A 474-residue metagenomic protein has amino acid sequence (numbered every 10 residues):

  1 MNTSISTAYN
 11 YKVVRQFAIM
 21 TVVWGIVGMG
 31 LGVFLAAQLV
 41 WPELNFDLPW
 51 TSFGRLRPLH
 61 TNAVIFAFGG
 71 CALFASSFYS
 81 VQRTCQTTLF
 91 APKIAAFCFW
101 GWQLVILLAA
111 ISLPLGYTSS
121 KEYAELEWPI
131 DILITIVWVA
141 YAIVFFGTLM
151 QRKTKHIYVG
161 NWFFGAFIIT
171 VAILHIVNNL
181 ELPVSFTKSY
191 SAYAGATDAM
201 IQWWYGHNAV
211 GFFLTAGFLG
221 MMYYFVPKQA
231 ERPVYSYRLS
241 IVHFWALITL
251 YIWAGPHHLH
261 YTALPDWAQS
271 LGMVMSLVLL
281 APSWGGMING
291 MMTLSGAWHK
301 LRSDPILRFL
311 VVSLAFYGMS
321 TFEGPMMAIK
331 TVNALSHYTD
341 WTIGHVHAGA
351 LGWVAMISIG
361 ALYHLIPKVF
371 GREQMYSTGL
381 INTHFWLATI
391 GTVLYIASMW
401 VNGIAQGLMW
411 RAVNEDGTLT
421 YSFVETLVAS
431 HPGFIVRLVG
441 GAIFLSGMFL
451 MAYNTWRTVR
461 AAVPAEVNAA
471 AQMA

Functional and structural regions predicted by a protein language model:
N2-Q16: Cytosolic juxtamembrane amphipathic/interface segments immediately preceding and feeding into a transmembrane helix
R15-Y117, W128-L149, N161-F186, W203-Q229 (+6 more regions): Hydrophobic cores of alpha-helical transmembrane segments in multi-pass integral membrane proteins
D47, S119-E122, T262-P265, N333-H337: Membrane-interface helix termini and inter-helical loops of multi-pass transporters
S189-A194: Surface-exposed loop and adjacent secondary-structure segments within mature catalytic domains
T197-I201, A230-E231: Functional cores that coordinate and move charged inorganic groups
L301-S303, L307: Long, amphipathic alpha-helical stalk/connector segments used for oligomerization, subunit docking, or mechanical
V463-A474: Short, highly charged, low-complexity non-transmembrane loops/tails of multi-pass membrane proteins
